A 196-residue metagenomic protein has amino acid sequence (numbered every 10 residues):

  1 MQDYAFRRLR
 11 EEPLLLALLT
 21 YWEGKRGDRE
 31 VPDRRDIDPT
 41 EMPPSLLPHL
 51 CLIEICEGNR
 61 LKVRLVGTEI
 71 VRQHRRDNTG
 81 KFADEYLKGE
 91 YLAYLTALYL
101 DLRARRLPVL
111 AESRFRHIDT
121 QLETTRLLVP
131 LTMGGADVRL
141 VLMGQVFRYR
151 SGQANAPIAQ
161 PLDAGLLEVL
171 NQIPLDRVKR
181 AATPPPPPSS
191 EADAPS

Functional and structural regions predicted by a protein language model:
Q2-G165, S196: Sensory/regulatory domains in signal-transduction proteins
Q160-S196: Intrinsically disordered, low-complexity regulatory segments
